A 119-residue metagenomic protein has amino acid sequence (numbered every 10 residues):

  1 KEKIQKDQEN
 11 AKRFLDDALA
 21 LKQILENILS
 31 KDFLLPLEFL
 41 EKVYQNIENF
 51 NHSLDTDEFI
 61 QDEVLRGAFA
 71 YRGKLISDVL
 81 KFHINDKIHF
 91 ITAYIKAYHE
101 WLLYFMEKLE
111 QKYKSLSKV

Functional and structural regions predicted by a protein language model:
K1-V119: Conserved amphipathic alpha-helical "coupling/scaffold" segments that transmit conformational changes between domains
